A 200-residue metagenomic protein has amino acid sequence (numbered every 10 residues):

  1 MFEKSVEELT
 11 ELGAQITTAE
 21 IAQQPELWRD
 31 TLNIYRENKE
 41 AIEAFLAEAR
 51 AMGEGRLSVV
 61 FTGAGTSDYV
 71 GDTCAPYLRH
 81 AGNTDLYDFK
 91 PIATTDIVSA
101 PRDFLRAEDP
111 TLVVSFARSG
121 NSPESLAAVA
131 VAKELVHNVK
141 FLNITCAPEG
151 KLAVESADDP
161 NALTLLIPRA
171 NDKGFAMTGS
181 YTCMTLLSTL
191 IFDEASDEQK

Functional and structural regions predicted by a protein language model:
M1-A44, E48-G53, R169-K200: Cofactor-/ligand-binding subdomain signature composed of acidic, glycine-rich, tryptophan-containing flexible loops
G53-Q199: Glycine-rich phosphate-binding loops that contact phosphosugars or nucleotide phosphates
